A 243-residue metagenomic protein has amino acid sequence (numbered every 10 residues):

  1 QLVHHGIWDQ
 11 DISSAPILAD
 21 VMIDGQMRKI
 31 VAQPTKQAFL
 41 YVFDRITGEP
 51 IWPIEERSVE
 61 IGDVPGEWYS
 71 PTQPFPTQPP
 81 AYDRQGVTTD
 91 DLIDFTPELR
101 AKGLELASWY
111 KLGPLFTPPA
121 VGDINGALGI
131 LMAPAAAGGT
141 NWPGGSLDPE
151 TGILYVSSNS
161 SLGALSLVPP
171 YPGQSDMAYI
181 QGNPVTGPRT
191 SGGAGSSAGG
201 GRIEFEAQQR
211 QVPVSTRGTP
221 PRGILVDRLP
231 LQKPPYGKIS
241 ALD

Functional and structural regions predicted by a protein language model:
Q1-D243: A fold-level detector for beta-propeller and closely related beta-sheet-rich head/sensor domains
